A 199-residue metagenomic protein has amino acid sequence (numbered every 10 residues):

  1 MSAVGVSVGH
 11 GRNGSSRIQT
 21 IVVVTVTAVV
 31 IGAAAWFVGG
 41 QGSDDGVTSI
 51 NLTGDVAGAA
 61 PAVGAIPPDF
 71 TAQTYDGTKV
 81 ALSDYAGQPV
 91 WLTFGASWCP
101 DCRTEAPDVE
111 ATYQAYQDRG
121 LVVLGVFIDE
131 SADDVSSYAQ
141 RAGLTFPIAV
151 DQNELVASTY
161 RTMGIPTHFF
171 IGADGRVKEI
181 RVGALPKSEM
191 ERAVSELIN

Functional and structural regions predicted by a protein language model:
M1-I66: N-terminal targeting signals for export/organelle localization
P61-G64, D69-V90: A short beta-strand-turn-helix
F70, V80, Y85, F94-G95 (+3 more regions): Conserved hydrophobic/aromatic "anchor" residues that stabilize well-ordered secondary structure elements
V80-R103, V109: Short active-site neighborhood of thiol/selenol oxidoreductases, capturing the structured segment around
G87-V90, R119-V122, F146: Loop/turn elements at helix/coil->beta-strand transitions in domains of secreted/extracellular proteins
T93, V123-G125, F170: Hydrophobic beta-strand core positions in alpha/beta domains
R103-A142, Q152-T159: Structural microenvironment flanking redox-active thiols in thiol-disulfide oxidoreductases
S137-T145, V150-N199: Thiol/disulfide oxidoreductase modules built on the thioredoxin-like
